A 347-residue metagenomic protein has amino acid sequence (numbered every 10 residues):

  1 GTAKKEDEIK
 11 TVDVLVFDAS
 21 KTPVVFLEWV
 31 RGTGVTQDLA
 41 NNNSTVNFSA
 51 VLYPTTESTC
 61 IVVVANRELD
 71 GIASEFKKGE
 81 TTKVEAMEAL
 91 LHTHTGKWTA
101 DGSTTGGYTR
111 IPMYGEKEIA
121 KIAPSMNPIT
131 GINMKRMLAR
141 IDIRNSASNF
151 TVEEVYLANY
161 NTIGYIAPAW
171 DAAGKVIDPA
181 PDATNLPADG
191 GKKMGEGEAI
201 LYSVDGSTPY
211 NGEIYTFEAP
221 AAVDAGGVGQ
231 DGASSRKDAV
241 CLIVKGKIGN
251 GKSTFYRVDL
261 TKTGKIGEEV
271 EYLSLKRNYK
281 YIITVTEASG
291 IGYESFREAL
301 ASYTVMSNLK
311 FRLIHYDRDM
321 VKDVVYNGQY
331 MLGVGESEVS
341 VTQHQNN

Functional and structural regions predicted by a protein language model:
G1, L138-D142, T342-N346: Contiguous beta-strand segments within globular domains
T2-K78, R140-Y279, E287: Tryptophan-paired
E28, A40, L91-H92, P112-Y114 (+6 more regions): Compositionally biased amphipathic helical and low-complexity segments enriched in hydrophobic
G34-L39, D70-P128, R257-K265: Structured interaction patches on ligand/partner-binding surfaces of diverse proteins
N41-N43, Y114-N127, V204-T208, G212 (+2 more regions): Solvent-exposed, conformationally flexible loop/turn segments
T81, S103, M113, I119 (+7 more regions): Short linear sequence elements within intrinsically disordered, low-complexity coil regions
I129-N145: Acidic, contiguous internal or C-terminal segments within carbohydrate-active enzymes that form a structured patch used
D259-N347: Low-complexity, acidic Ser/Thr/Pro-rich "mucin-like" tracts of secreted and single-pass surface proteins
